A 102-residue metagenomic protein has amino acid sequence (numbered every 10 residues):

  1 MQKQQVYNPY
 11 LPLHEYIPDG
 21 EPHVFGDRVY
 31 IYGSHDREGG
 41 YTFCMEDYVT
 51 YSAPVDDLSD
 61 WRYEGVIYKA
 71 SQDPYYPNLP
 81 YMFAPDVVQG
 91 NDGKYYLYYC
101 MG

Functional and structural regions predicted by a protein language model:
M1-G102: Carbohydrate-active catalytic/glycan-binding domains of CAZyme proteins, especially the secreted or lumenal ectodomains
